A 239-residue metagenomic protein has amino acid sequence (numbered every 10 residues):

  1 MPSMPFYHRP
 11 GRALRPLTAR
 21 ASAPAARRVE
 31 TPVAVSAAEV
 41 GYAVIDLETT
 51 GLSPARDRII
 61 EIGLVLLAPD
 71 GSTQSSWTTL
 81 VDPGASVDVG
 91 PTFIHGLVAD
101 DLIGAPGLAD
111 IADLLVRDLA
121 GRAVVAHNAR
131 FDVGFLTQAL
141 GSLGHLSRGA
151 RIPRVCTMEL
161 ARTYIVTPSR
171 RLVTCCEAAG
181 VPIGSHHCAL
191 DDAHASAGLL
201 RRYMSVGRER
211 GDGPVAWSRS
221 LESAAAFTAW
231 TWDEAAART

Functional and structural regions predicted by a protein language model:
P2-A34, G198-T239: Acidic two-metal-ion nuclease catalytic site recognized across multiple nuclease folds, prominently DnaQ/RNase D-T
R12-I152, I165-H187: Conserved non-catalytic scaffold segment of RNase H-like nuclease domains
V116, F135, H194-A195, A236: Low-complexity, compositionally biased segments
L136, L160, S196-L200: Buried hydrophobic packing segments
R162-Y164, F227: A short, hydrophobic secondary-structure junction motif
C188-R202: Acidic, divalent-metal-coordinating active-site segment for phosphoryl/phosphodiester hydrolysis, typified by short
